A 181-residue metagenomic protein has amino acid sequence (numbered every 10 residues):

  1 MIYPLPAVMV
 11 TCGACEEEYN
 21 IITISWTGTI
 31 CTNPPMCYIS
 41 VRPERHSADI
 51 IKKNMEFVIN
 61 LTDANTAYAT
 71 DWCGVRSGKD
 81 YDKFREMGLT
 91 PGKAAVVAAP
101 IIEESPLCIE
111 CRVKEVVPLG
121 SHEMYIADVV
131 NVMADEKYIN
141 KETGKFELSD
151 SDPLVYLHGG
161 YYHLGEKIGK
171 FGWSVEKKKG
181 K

Functional and structural regions predicted by a protein language model:
M1-K181: Basic, polyanion-binding surface patches
